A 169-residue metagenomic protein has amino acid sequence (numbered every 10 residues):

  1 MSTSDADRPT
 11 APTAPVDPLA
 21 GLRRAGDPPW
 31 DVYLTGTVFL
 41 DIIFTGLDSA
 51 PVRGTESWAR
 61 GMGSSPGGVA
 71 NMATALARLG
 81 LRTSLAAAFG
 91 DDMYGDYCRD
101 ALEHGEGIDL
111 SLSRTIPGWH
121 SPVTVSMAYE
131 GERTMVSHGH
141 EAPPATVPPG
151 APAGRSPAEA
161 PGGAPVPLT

Functional and structural regions predicted by a protein language model:
S2-A88, M93-Y97, E103: Glycine-rich phosphate/adenosyl-contacting loop at the front of the ribokinase-like
L40, R53-E56, R78-T169: Conserved N-terminal subdomain of the carbohydrate kinase-like
